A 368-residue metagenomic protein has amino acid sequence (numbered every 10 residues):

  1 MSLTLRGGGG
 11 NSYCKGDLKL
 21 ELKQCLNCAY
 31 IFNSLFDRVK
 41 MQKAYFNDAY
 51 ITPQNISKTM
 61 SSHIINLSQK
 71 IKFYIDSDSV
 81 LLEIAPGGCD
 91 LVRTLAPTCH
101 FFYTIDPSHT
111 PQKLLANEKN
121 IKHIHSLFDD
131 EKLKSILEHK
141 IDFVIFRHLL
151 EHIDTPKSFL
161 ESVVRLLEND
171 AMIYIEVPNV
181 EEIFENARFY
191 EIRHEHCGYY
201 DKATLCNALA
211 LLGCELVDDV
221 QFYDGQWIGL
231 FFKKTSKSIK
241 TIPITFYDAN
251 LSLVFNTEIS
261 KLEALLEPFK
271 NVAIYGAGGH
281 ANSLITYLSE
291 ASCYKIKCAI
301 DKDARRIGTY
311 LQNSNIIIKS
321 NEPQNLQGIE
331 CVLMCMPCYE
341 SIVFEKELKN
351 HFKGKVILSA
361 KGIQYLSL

Functional and structural regions predicted by a protein language model:
M1-I56, F231: N-terminal juxtadomain amphipathic helix that follows a signal peptide/anchor or precedes a small N-terminal auxiliary
T59-D78: Conserved alpha-helix/loop element of class I SAM-dependent methyltransferases that forms part of the SAM/SAH-binding
K70-I71, T94, D224-L368: Hydrophobic, well-ordered beta-alpha structural blocks that scaffold small-molecule cofactor pockets
D78-G87, V272: Conserved class I S-adenosyl-L-methionine
G88-V92, A96-D130: Class I SAM-dependent methyltransferase SAM/SAH-binding core
I145: A conserved beta-strand element that flanks and buttresses the S-adenosyl-L-methionine
K157-M172: A short glycine-rich, Lys/Arg-flanked "PGG" loop and its adjoining helix->strand segment in the class I
I175-G198, K202-T204, A208: Short, glycine-/aromatic-enriched active-site segment of Class I SAM-dependent methyltransferases
